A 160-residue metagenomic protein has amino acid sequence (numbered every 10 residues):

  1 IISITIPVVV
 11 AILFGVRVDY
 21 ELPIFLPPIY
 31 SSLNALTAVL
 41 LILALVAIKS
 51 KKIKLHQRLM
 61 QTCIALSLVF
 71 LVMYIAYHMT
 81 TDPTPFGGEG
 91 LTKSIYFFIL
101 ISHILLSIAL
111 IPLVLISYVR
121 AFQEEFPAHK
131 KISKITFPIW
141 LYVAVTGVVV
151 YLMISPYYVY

Functional and structural regions predicted by a protein language model:
I1-Y160: Alpha-helical membrane insertion/targeting regions
